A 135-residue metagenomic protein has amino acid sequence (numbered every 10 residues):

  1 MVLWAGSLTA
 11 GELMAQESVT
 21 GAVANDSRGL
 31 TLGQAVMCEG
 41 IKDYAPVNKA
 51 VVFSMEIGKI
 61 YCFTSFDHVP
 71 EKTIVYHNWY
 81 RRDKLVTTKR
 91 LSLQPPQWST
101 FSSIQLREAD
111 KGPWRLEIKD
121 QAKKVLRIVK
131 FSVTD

Functional and structural regions predicted by a protein language model:
Q16-E56: Short, compositionally biased P/S/T/A/G/V-rich stretches that sit at domain boundaries
I60-D67: Short edge beta-strand/loop segments characteristic of extracellular beta-sandwich folds
F63, W98-L106: Exposed aromatic-hydrophobic patches
K72, K111-P113: Extracellular Ig-like/FN3 beta-sandwich strand-entry sites
H77-R81, I118: Conserved aromatic beta-strand anchor motif in extracellular beta-sandwich/beta-rich domains
D83-R90, K124-R127: Surface-exposed loop/edge segments in extracytoplasmic proteins
S92-W98: Short proline/glycine- and polar residue-rich coil/turn motifs
R107, R115-F131: Short, exposed beta-strand-loop hairpins at the edges of beta-sheets in extracellular/periplasmic proteins
